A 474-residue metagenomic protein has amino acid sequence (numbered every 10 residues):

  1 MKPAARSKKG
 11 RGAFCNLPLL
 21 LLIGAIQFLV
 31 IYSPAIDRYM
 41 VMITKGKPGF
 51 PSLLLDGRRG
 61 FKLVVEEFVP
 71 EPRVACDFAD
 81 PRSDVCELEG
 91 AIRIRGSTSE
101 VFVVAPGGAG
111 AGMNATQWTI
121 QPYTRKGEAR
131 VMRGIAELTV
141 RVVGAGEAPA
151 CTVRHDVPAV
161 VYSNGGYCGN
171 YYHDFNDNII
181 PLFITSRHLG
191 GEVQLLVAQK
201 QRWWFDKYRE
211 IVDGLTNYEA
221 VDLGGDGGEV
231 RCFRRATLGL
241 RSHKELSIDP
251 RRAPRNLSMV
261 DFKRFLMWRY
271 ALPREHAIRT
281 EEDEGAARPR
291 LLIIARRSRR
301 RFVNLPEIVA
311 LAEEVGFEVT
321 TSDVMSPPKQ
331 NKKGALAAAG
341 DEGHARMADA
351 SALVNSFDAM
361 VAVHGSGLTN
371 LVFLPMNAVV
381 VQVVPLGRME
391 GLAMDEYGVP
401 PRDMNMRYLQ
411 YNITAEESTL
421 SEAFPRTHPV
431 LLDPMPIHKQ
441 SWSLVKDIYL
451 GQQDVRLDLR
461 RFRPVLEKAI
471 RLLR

Functional and structural regions predicted by a protein language model:
K2-R474: The feature primarily captures lumenal catalytic ectodomains of type II secretory-pathway glycosyltransferases
